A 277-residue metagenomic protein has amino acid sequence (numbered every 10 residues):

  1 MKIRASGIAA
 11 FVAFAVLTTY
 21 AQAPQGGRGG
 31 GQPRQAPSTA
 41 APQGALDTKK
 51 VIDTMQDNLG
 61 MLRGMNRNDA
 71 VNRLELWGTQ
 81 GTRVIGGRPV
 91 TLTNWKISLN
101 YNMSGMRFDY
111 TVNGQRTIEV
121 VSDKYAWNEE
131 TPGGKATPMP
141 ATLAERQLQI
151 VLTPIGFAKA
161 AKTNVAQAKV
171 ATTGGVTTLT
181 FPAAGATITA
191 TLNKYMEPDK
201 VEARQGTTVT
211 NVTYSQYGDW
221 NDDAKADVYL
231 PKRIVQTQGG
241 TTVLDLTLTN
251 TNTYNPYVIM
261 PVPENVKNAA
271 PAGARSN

Functional and structural regions predicted by a protein language model:
M1-F11: Bacterial N-terminal signal peptides that target proteins for export
I3, G30, I118-K124, A136 (+3 more regions): Catalytic loop of the DD-peptidase/beta-lactamase superfamily, centered on the K-T-G motif and neighboring
A9-T19: Bacterial N-terminal signal peptides
T19-G27: Signal peptide processing junction and immediate N-terminal pro/mature segment of secreted/exported proteins
A21, G174-N268: Gly/Pro-enriched, hydrophobic low-complexity segments that function as extracytoplasmic propeptides/linkers
Q25-G26, Q32-V51, G60, Y125-E197 (+2 more regions): Flexible, processing/modification-adjacent segments and terminal tails in exported/periplasmic/extracellular proteins
K50-D53, D57-G134, A166-Q167, T172: N-terminal mature ectodomain segment of secretory-pathway/periplasmic proteins
R88-N94, R116-I118, K135-A136, T187-T189 (+2 more regions): Short, mixed charged/polar active-site loops that provide acid/base catalysis or chelate metal/phosphate cofactors
